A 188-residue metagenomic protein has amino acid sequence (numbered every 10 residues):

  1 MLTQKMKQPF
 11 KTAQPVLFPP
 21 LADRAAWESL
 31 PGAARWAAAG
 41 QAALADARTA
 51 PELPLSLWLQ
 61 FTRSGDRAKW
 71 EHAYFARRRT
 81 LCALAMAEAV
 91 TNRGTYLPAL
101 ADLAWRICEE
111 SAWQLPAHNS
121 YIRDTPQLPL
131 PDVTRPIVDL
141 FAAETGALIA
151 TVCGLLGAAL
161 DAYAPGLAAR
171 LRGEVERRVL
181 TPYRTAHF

Functional and structural regions predicted by a protein language model:
M1-F61: Low-complexity, Ser/Thr/Pro/Gly-enriched N-terminal "stalk/linker" regions
A43-L53, L100-H118, G166-F188: Long, well-ordered core segments of solenoidal/helical folds
W58-K69, A117-D139: Carbohydrate-binding/catalytic loop surfaces
E71-Y74: Outer-membrane beta-barrel proteins
A76-V90, D102-R106, A143-G154: Non-membrane alpha-helical segments in proteins
L128-F188: Active-site lining segments of carbohydrate-active enzymes
